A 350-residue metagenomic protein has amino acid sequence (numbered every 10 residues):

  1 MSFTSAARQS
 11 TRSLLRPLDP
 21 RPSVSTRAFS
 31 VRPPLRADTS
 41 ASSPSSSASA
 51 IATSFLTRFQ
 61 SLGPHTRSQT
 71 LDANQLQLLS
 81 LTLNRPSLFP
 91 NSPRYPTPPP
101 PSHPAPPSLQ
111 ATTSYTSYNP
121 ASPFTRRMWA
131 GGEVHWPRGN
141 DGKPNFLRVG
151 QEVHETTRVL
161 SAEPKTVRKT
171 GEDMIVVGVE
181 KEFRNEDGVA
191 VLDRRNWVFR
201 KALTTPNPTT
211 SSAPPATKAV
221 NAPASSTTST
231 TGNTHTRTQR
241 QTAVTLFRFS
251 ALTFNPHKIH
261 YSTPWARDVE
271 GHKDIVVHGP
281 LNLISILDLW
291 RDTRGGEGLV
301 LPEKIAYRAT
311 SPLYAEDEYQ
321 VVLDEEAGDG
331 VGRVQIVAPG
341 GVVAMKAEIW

Functional and structural regions predicted by a protein language model:
M1-S23: N-terminal chloroplast transit peptides
F3-T4, V31-H154: Hydrophobic, proline/glycine-rich low-complexity stretches
A48-Y95, A213-S285, L289-D292: A contiguous, surface-exposed recognition patch within enzymatic or periplasmic domains that forms
T112-N119, P280, D329, V342: Terminal targeting signals and extreme-terminal segments of soluble enzymes
Y118-G132, D274, L289-V300: Short, basic/aromatic beta-hairpin or loop at an interaction surface
G132-D187, L299-V342: Hydrophobic beta-sheet segments that form the core/acyl-binding groove of ACP/CoA-dependent acyl-chain-processing
E155-A251: An exposed, glycine/acidic-rich loop-and-rim segment of catalytic or binding clefts
K346-A347: Intrinsically disordered, flexible peripheral segments
